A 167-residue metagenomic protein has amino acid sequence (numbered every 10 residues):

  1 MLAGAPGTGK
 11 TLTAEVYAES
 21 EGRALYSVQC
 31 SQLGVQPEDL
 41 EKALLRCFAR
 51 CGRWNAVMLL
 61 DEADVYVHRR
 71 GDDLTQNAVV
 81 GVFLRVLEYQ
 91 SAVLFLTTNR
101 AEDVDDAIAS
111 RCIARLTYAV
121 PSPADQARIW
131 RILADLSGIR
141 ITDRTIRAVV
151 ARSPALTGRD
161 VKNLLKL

Functional and structural regions predicted by a protein language model:
M1-R147: Walker A/P-loop NTP-binding motif of AAA+ ATPase domains
V150-A151, R159-L167: C-terminal helical "lid" of AAA+/P-loop NTPase domains
